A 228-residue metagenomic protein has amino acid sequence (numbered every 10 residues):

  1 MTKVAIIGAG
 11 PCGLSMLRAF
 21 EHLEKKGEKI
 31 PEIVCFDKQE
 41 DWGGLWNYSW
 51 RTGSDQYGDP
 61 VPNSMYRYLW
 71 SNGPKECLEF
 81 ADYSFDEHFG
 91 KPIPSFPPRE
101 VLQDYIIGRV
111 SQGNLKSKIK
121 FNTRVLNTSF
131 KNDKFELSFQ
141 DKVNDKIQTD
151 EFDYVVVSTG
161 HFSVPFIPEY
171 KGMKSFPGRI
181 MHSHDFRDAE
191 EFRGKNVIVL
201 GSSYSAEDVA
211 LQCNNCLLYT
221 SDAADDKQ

Functional and structural regions predicted by a protein language model:
V4-E28, V209-A210: N-terminal Rossmann-like FAD-binding beta1-loop-alpha1 element of flavoenzymes
C12, D41, S205: Conserved Rossmann-like nucleotide-cofactor binding loop
E21-Y48, S221: Glycine-rich FAD pyrophosphate-binding loop
K38-Y105: Glycine-rich active-site loop/strand segments that organize a redox cofactor
H88, P98, L102, V157-C216: Glycine-rich dinucleotide-binding loop and its adjacent helix/turn
P92-Y154: Feature captures the FAD/FMN-dependent oxidoreductase FAD-binding
Y219-A224, Q228: Conserved small/polar residues in nucleotide/adenosyl-binding loops
